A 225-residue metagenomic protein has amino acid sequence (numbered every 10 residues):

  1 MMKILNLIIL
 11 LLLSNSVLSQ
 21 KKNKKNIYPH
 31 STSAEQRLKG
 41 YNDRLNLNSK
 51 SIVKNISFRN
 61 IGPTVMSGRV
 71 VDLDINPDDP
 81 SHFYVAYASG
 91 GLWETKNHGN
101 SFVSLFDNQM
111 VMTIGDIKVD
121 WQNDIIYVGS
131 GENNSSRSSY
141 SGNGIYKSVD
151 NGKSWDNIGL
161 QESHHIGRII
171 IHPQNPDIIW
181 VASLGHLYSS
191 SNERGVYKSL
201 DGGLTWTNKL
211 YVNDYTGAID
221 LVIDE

Functional and structural regions predicted by a protein language model:
M1-K24: Bacterial Sec-dependent N-terminal signal peptides
K21-E225: Beta-propeller blade termini and top-face loops
